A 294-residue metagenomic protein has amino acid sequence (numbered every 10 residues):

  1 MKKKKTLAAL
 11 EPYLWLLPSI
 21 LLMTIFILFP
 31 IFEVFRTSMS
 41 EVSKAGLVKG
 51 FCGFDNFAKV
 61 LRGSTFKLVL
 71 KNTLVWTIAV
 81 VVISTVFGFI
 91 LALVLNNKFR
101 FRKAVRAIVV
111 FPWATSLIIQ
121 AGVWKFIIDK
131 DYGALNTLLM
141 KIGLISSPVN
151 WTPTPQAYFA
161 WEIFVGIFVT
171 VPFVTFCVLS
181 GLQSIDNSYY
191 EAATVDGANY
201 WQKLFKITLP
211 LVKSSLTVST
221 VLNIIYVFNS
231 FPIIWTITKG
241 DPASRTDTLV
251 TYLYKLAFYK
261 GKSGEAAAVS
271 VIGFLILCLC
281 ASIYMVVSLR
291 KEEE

Functional and structural regions predicted by a protein language model:
K4-E294: A structural signal for multi-pass alpha-helical bundles of membrane permease subunits that mediate small-molecule
